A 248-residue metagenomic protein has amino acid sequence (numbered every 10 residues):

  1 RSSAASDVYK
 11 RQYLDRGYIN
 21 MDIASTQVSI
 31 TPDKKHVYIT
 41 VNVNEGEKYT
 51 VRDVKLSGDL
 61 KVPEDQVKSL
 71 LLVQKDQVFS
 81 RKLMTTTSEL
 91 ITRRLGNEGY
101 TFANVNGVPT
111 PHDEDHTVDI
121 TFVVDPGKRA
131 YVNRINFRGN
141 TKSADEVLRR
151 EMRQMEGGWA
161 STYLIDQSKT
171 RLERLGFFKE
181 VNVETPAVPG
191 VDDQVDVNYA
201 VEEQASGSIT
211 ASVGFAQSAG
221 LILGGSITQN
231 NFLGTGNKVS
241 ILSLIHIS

Functional and structural regions predicted by a protein language model:
R1-A5, Y9, I245-H246: Single conserved hydrophobic/aromatic residue that forms the stacking wall/gate of nucleotide- or nucleobase-binding
S6-L175, K179-V197, V201-S206, A219-G224 (+2 more regions): Interaction-mediating elements
A211-V213, V239-S243: Membrane-embedded beta-strand positions of outer-membrane beta-barrel proteins
A216-S218, S248: Structural signature of outer-membrane beta-barrel domains
Q229-N231, I245: Residue-level signature of outer-membrane beta-barrel architecture
